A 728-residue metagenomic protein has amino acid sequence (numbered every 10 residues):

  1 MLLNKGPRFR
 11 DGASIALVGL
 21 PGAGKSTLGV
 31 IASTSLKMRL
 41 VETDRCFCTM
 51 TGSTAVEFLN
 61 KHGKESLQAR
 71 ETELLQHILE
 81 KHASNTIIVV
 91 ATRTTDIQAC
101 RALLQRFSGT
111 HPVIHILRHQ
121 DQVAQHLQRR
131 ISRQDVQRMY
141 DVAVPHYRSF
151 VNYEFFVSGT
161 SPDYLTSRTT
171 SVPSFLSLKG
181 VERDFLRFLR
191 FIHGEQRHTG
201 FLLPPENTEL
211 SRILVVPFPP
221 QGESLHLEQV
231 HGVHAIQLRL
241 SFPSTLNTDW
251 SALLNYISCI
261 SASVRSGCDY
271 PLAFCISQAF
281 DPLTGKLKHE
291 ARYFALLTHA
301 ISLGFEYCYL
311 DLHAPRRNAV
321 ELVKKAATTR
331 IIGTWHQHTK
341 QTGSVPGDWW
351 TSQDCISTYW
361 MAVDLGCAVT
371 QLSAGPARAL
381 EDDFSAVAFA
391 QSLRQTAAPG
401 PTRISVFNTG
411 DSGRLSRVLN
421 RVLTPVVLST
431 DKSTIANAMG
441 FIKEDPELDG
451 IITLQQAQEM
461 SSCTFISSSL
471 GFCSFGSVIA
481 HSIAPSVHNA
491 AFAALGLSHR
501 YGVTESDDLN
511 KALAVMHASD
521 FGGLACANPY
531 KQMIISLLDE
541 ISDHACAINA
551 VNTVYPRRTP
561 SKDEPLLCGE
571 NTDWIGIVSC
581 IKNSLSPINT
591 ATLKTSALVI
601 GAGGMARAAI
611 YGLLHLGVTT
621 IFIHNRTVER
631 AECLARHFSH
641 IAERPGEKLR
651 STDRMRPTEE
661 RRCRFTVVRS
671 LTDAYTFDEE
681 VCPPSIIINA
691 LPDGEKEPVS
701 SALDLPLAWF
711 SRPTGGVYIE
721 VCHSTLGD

Functional and structural regions predicted by a protein language model:
L2-R10, I31, S35, P112 (+1 more regions): NTP-dependent small-molecule kinase module
V30-Q76: Conserved substrate/cofactor phosphate-moiety recognition/catalytic segment in nucleotide-dependent phosphotransferases
S66-T110, L495: Glycine-rich phosphate-binding loop used to anchor ATP phosphates in small-molecule kinases, encompassing both
T94-C100, P657-D728: Rossmann-like adenosine-cofactor binding region
S108-S158, L165-T166: A glycine- and Lys/Arg-enriched "phosphate-lid" helix/loop adjacent to the NTP-binding pocket of small-molecule kinases
S261-Q371, Y611, P645-E659, T666-V668: Conserved anion-binding
H313-S469: Catalytic alpha/beta core domains of metabolic enzymes, predominantly
S467-P587: Phosphate/diphosphate ligand-binding glycine-rich loop within oxidoreductases
